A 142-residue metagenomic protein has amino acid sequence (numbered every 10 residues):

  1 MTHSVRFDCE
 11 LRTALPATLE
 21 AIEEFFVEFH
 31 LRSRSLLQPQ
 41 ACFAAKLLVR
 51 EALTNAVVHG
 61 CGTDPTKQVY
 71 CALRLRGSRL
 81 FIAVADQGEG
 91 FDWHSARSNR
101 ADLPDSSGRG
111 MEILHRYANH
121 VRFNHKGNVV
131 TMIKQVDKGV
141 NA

Functional and structural regions predicted by a protein language model:
M1-L15, R116-A142: Flexible, glycine-/charge-rich segments associated with ATP-binding catalytic modules
V27-R50, L103-P104: Conserved short strand/loop->alpha-helix "switch" segment adjacent to the catalytic nucleotide/phosphoryl-transfer site
A56-C61: Short helix-loop "hinge" at the ATP-lid/N-box region of the Bergerat-fold HATPase_c
P65-R74: A conserved short beta-strand within the histidine kinase catalytic ATPase domain
S78-A83, T131: Short, highly conserved beta-strand within the GHKL-type HATPase_c fold
D86: Acidic ATP/Mg2+-coordinating residue in the GHKL
E89: Glycine-rich G1-box
S95-N124: ATP phosphate-binding glycine-rich loop and adjacent ATP-lid/helix-beta elements within ATP-binding kinase/ATPase
